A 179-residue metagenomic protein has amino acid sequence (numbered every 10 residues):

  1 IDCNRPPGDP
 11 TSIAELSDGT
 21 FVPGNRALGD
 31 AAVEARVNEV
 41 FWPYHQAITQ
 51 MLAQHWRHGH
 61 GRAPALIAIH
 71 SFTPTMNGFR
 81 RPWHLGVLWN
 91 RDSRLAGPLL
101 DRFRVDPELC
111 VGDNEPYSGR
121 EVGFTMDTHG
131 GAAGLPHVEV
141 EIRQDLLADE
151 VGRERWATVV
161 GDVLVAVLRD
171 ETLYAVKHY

Functional and structural regions predicted by a protein language model:
I1-L66, S71-Y179: N-terminal catalytic or cofactor-binding beta/alpha core of small enzyme domains
